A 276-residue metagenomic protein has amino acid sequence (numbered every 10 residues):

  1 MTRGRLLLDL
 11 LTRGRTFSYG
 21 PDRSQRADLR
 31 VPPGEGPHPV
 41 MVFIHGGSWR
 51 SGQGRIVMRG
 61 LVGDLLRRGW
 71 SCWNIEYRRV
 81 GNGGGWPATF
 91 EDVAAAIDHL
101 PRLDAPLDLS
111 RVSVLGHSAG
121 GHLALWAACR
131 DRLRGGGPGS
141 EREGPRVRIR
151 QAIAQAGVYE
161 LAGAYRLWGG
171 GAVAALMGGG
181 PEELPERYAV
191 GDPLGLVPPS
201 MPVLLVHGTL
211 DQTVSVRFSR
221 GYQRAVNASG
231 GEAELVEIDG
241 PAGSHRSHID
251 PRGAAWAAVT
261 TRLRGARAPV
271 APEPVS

Functional and structural regions predicted by a protein language model:
M1-E35: N-terminal cap/lid segment of alpha/beta-hydrolase-fold proteins
L6-T12, A162-G195: Mobile cap/lid helix-loop segments that gate and shape the active-site cleft of serine hydrolases
P33-P37, M41-D64: Short, surface-exposed "cap/lid" segments of acyl-processing enzymes
Q53-V62, W73-R111: Catalytic nucleophile-loop/oxyanion-hole region of alpha/beta-hydrolase and closely related hydrolase-like folds
D98-L167: Primarily recognizes the serine-hydrolase "nucleophile elbow" in alpha/beta-hydrolase and SGNH/GDSL folds
L205-H207, D211: Short beta-strand/loop motif that positions the catalytic acidic residue of the alpha/beta-hydrolase fold
Q212-G221: Conserved alpha/beta-hydrolase "acid-adjacent" motif
R220-S276: C-terminal catalytic histidine-bearing segment of alpha/beta-hydrolase fold enzymes
